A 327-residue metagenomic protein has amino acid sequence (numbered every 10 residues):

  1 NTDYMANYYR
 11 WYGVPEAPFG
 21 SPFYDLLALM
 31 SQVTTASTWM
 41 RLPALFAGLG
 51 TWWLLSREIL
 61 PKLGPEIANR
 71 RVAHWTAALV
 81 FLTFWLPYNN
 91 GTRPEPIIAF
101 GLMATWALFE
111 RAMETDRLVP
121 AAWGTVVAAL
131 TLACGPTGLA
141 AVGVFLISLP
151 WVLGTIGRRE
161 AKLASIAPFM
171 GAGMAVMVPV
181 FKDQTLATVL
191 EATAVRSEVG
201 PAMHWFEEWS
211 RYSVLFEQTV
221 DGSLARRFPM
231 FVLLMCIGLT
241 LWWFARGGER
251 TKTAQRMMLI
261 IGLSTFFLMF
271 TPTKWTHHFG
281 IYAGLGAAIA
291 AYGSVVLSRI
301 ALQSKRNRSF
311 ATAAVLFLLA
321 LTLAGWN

Functional and structural regions predicted by a protein language model:
R10-L45, T131: Short hydrophobic/aromatic helix or loop-helix immediately within or flanking a transmembrane segment in polytopic
S21-T35, E198-A225: Juxtamembrane membrane-water interface segments that cap and precede transmembrane helices
L42-A68: Transmembrane-helix motifs of polytopic, lipid-linked glycan transferases
T76, A112-L130, I260-I261: Short hydrophobic alpha-helices at membrane interfaces in multi-pass membrane enzymes
P87-I98: Short acidic/glycine- and proline-prone juxtamembrane loop motifs at membrane-interface regions of multi-pass membrane
L108-T115, A141-A172: Perimembrane helix-loop-helix junctions
A225, R306-N327: Transmembrane helical bundles and short interhelical boundary loops of multi-pass, membrane-embedded
W275-V296: Hydrophobic/aromatic-rich transmembrane helices and adjacent perimembrane loops
